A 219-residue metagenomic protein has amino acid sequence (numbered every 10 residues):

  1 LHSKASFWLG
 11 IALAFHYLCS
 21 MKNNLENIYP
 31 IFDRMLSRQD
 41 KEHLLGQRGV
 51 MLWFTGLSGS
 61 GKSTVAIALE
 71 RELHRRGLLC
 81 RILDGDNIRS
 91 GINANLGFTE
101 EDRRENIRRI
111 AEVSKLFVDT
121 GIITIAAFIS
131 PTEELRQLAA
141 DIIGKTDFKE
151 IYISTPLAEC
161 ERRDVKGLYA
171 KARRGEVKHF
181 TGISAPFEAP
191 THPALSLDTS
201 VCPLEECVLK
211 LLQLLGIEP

Functional and structural regions predicted by a protein language model:
Y17, M21-M51: Extreme N-terminal, non-catalytic leader segments that precede Walker-type/kinase nucleotide-binding cores
F54: Hydrophobic anchor at the beta1->P-loop junction of P-loop NTPases
S58: The conserved Walker
K62: Conserved lysine of the Walker
I67-E112: Conserved substrate/cofactor phosphate-moiety recognition/catalytic segment in nucleotide-dependent phosphotransferases
G91-F98, S114-A172, H179: ATP-dependent NMP and nucleoside kinases share a basic, alpha-helical "lid"
S154-K210, I217-E218: Small-molecule kinase domains that catalyze NTP-dependent phosphoryl transfer to phosphate-bearing small molecules
